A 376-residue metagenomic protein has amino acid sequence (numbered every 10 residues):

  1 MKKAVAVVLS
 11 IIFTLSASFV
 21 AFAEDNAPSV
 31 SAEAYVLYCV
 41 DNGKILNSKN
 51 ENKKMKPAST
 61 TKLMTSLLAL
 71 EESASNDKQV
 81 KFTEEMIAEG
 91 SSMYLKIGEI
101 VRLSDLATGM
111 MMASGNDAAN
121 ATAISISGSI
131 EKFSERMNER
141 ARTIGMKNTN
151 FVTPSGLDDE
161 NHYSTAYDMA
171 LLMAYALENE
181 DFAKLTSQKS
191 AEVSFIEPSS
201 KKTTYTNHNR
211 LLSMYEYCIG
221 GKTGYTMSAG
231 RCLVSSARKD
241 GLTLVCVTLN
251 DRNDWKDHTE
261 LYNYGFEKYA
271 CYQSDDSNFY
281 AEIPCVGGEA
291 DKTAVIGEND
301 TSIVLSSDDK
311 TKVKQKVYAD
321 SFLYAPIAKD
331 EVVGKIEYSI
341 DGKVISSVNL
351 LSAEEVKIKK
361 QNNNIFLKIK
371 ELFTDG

Functional and structural regions predicted by a protein language model:
M1-V5, P57, L103, N362: Structural motif marking the loop-to-transmembrane transition
K2-A23: Sec-dependent N-terminal signal peptides of Gram-positive bacterial secreted proteins and lipoproteins
K3, V7-L9, E51, S59 (+1 more regions): Hydrophobic alpha-helical transmembrane segments of integral membrane proteins, especially multi-pass transporters
K3-A4, L63, K239: Hydrophobic alpha-helical segments, especially transmembrane helices and their immediate juxtamembrane helical caps
T14, N26-P28, A237, P326-I327: Sterically constrained small-residue positions within well-ordered secondary structures of folded domains
L15-S16, S75, E197, D276: Residues in and immediately flanking transmembrane alpha helices
A21-E180, K184: Active-site-adjacent loops and short helices of periplasmic peptidoglycan-processing enzymes
M146-K147, N161-Y163, Y167-G376: Domain-terminus/edge residues, biased toward the C-terminal soluble/receptor-binding domains of extracytoplasmic
